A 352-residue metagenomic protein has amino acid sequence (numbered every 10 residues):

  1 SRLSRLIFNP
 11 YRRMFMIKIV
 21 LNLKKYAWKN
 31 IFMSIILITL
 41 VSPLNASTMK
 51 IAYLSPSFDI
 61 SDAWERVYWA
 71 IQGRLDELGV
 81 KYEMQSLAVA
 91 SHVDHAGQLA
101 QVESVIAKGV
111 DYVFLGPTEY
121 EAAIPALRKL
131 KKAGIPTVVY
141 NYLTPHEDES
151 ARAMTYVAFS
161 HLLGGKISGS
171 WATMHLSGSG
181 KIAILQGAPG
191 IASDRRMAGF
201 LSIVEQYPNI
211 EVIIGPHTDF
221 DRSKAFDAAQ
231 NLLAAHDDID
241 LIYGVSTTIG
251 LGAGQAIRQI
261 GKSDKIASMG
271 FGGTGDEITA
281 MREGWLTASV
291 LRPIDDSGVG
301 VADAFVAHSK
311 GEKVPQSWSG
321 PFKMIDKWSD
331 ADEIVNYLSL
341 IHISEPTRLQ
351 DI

Functional and structural regions predicted by a protein language model:
S1-L6, I341-I352: Single conserved hydrophobic/aromatic residue that forms the stacking wall/gate of nucleotide- or nucleobase-binding
R5-W28: N-terminal secretory signal peptides that target proteins for export/translocation
S47, I203-V204, D296-S344, R348: Hinge/cleft segment of the Venus flytrap/periplasmic-binding protein
K50-L78, E83-L99, V110, G116-Y120 (+3 more regions): Extracytoplasmic "Venus flytrap"
A63-L78, G164-S168, A192-I210, K224 (+2 more regions): Short, solvent-exposed amphipathic alpha-helices that sit in or adjacent to ligand/effector-binding or catalytic
I71, E103, K108-K131, F200 (+2 more regions): Hydrophobic alpha-helical
Q98, T155-I182, R195, K224-F226 (+3 more regions): Hydrophobic alpha-helical segments within soluble ligand-binding/sensing domains
Y120-E121, P125-L163, M174, K181 (+2 more regions): Flexible loop/hinge segments that line or gate small-molecule binding clefts
